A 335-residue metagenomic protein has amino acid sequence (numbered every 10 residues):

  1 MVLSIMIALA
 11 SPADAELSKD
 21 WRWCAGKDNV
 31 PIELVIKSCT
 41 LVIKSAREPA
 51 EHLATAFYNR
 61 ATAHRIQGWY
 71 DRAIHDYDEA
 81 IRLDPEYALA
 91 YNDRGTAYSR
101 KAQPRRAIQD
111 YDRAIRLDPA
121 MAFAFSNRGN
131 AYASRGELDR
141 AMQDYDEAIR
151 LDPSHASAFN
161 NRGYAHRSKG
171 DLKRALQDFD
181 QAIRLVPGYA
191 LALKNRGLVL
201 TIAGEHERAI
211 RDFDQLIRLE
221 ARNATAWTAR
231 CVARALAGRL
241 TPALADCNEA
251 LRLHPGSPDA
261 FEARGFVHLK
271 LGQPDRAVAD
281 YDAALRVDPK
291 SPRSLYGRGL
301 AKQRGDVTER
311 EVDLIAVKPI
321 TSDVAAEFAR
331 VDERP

Functional and structural regions predicted by a protein language model:
A8-R47, E51, P335: N-terminal leader/linker segments that initiate helical-solenoid repeat arrays
L17-W21, L300-P335: Terminal, low-structured helical/coil segments at or just beyond the last alpha-helical repeat
A25, T55-R65, L89-R100, F123-S134 (+5 more regions): Conserved alpha-helical positions within TPR/SEL1-like repeat arrays
S45, P49, L83, L117 (+6 more regions): Structural marker of alpha-solenoid helical repeat scaffolds
G68, A102, G136, G170 (+4 more regions): Residue-level detector of the short coil/turn that links helix A to helix B within each tetratricopeptide repeat
